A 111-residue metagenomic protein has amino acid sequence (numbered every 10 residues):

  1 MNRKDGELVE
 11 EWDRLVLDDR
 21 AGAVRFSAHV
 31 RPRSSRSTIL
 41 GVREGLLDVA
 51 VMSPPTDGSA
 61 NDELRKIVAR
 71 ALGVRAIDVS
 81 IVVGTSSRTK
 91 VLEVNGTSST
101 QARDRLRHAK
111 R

Functional and structural regions predicted by a protein language model:
M1-R65, V74-A76, S80-T85, V91-R111: Contiguous, often N-terminal, cationic amphipathic patches that form binding interfaces
A71: Residues within the alpha-helical elements of helix-turn-helix
